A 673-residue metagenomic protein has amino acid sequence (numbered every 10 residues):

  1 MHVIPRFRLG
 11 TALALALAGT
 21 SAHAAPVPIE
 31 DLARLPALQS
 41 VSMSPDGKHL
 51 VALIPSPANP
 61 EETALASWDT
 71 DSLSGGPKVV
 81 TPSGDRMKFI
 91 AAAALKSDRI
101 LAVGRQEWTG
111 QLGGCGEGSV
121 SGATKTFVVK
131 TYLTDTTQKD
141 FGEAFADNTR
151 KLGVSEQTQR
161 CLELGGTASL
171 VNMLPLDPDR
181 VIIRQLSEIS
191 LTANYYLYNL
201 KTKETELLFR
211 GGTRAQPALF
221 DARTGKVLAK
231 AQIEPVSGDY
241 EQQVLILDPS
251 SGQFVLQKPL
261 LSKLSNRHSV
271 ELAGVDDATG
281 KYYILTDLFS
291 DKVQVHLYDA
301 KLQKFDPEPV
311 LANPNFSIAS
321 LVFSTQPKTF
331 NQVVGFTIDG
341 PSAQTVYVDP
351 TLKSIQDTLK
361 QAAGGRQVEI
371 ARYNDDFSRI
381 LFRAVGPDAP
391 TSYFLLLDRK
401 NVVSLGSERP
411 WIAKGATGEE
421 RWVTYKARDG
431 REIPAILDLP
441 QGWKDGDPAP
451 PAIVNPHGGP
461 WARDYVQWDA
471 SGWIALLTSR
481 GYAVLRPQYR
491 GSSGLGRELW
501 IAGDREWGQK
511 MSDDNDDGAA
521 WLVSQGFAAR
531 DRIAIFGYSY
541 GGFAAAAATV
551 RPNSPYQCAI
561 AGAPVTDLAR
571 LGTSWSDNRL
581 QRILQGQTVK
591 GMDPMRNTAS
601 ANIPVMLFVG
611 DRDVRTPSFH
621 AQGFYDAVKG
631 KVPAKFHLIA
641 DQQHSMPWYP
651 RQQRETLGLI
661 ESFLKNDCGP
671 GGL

Functional and structural regions predicted by a protein language model:
M1-P5: N-terminal secretory signal peptides that target proteins for export/translocation
L9-A16, A24-R379, P387-D388: Beta-propeller folds
M43, A52, A94, Y425 (+4 more regions): Conserved hydrophobic/aromatic "anchor" residues that stabilize well-ordered secondary structure elements
P217-L219, A343-K444, P448, Y465 (+2 more regions): Non-catalytic accessory segments flanking enzyme active sites
T286-L321, T325-T329, F336, T351 (+6 more regions): Alpha/beta-hydrolase-fold serine-hydrolase catalytic core, especially in secreted/extracellular enzymes
I338, V385, N455-G459, S539 (+1 more regions): Glycine-rich His-Gly loop
I412-D531, Y538-S539, A544, L571-S574: Cap/lid segment of the alpha/beta-hydrolase catalytic domain
Y489-L673: Active-site-proximal cap/loop segments of hydrolase catalytic domains
